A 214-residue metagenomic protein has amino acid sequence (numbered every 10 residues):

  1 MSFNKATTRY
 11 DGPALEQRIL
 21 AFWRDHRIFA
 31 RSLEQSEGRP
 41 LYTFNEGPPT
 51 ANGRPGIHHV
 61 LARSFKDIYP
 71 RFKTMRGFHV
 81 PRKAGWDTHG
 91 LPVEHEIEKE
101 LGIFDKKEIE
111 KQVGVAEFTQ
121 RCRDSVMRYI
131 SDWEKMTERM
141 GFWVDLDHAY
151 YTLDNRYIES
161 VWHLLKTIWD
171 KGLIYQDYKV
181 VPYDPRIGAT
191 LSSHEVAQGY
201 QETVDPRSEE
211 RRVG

Functional and structural regions predicted by a protein language model:
M1-R212: N-terminal, positively charged nucleic-acid-binding surface of large information/translation enzymes
